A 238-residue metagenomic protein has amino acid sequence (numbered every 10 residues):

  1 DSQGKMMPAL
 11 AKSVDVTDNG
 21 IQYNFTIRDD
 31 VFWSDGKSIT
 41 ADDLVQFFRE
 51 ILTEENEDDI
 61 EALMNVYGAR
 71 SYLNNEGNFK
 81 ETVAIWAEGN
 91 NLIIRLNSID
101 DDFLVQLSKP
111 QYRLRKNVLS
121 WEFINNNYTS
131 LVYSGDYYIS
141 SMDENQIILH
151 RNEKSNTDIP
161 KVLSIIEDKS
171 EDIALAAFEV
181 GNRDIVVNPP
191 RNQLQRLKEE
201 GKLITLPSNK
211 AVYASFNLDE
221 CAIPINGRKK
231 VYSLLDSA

Functional and structural regions predicted by a protein language model:
D1-D18, R49, V132: N-terminal lobe/hinge region of extracytoplasmic solute-binding protein
S13-A62: Aromatic- and charge-enriched surface segment that lines or borders ligand/interaction sites
D15, I60-N117: Surface-exposed binding/hinge segments that line and control ligand-binding clefts or catalytic entry sites
R95-D158, V162: Gly/Pro-rich hinge or "lid" segments in bacterial periplasmic/extracellular proteins
R151-Q195: Ligand-site clamp/hinge motif
L194-P207: Ligand-binding "clamshell"
I204-L218: Periplasmic-binding protein-like
D219-A238: Periplasmic-binding protein-like
